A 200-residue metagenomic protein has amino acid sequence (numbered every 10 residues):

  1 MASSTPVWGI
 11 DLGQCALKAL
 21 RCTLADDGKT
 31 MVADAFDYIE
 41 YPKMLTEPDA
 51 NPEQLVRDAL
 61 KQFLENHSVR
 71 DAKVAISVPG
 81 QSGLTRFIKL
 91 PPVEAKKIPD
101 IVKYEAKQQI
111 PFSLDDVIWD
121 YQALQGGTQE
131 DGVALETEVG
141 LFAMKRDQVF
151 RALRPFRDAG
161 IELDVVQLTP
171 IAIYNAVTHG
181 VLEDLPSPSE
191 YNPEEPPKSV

Functional and structural regions predicted by a protein language model:
M1-E40, A72-P79, H179-V200: Gly/Thr-rich phosphate-binding beta-strand-loop-beta motif of the actin/hexokinase/Hsp70
D26-K29, L45-Q54, G126-E136, V181-E195: Short, glycine- and charge-enriched coil/turn segments that flank and shape catalytic ligand pockets
G28-M31, S68, I110-F112: Arginine/glycine-rich "motif VI" loop of SF2 helicases in the C-terminal RecA-like domain
A35-N66: N-terminal phosphate-binding loop and adjacent alpha-helix
E53-R57, P99, V149, P197: Amphipathic alpha-helical transducer elements in NTP-driven molecular machines
L60-K73, A159: Phosphate/pyrophosphate-binding loops at sites that engage ATP/ADP/AMP, CoA/4′-phosphopantetheine, polyphosphate
V78-P188: Active-site neighborhood for divalent-cation/phosphate handling
